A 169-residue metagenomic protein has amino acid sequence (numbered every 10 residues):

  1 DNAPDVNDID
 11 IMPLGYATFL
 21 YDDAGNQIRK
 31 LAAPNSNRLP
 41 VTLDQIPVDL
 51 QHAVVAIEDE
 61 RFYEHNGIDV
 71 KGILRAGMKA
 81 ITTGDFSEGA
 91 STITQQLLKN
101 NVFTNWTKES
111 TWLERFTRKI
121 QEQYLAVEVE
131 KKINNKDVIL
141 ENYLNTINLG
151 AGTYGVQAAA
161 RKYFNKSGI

Functional and structural regions predicted by a protein language model:
D1-L14: Aromatic-capped interface at the extracytoplasmic side of an N-terminal signal-anchor transmembrane helix
L14-A17, Y21-I169: Peptidoglycan glycan-strand catalytic modules in the bacterial/periplasmic cell-wall system
